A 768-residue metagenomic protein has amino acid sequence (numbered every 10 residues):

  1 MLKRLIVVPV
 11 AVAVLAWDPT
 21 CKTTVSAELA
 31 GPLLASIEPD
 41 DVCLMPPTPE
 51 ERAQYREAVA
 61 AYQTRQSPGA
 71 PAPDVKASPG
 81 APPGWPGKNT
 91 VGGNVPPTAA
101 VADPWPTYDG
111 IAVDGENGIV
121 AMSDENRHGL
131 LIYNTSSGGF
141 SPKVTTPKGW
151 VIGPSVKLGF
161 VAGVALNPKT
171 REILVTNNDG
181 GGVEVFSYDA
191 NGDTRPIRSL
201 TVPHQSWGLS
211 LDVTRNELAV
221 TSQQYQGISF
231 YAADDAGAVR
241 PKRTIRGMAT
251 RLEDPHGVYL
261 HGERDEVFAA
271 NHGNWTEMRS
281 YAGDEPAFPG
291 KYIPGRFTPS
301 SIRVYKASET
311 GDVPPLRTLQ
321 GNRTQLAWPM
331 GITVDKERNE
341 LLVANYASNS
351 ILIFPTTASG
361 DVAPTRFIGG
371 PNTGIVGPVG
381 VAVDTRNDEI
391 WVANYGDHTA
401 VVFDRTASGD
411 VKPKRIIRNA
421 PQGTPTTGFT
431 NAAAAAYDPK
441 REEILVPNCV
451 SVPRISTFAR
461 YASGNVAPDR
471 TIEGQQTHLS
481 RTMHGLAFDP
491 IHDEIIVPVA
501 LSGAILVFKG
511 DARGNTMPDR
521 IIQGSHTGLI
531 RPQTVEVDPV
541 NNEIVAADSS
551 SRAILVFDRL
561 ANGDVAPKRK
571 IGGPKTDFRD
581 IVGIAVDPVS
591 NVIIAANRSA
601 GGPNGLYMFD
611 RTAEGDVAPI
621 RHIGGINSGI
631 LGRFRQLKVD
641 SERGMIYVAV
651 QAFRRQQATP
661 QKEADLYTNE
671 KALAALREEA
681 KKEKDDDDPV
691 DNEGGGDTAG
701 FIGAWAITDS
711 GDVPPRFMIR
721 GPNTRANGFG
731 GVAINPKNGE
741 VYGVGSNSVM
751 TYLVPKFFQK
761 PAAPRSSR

Functional and structural regions predicted by a protein language model:
E28-N94, F140-S141, D312: Blade/loop signatures of beta-propeller domains
P96-A102, P147-S155, R195-L200, P241-M248 (+8 more regions): A short beta-strand motif characteristic of beta-propeller blades
A102-E116, G153-K169, V202-E217, A249-E263 (+10 more regions): Beta-rich, blade/repeat-based domains predominating in secreted/periplasmic proteins but also intracellular
V113-G115, M122-H128, L166-P168, L174-D179 (+22 more regions): Conserved beta-strand positions in repeat-built beta-propeller and related beta-rich domains
R127, G180-G182, T194, Y225-G227 (+13 more regions): A detector of repeated loop/turn-to-beta-strand junctions in beta-rich toroidal repeat architectures
N134-S141, S187-G192, Y231-A238, Y305-D312 (+8 more regions): Short loop/turn segments immediately following beta-strands, especially the blade-tip and inter-blade linker loops
N271-F297, V650-D697: Short, conserved, GDST-rich strand-edge loop motifs in beta-rich repeat architectures
G730-R768: Blade-level signature of beta-propeller repeat domains, shared across WD40, Kelch, NHL, RCC1 and BNR/Asp-box propellers
